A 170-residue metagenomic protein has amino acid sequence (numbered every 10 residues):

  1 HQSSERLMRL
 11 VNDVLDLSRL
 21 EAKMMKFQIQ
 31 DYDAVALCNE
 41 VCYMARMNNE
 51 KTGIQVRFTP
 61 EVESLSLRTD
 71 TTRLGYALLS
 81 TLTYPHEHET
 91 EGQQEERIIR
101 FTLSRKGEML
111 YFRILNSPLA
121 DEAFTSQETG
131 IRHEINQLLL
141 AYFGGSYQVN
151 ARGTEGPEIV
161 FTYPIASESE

Functional and structural regions predicted by a protein language model:
Q2-L7: Short alpha-helical segment of the dimerization/phosphotransfer core of two-component systems
S18-I29: Helix-loop junction within the histidine kinase core
Q28-D33, Q55-L65, T72, K106 (+1 more regions): Conserved catalytic submotifs in the C-terminal HATPase_c
Q28-Y43, G75: A conserved beta-strand-to-alpha-helix junction within the catalytic ATP-binding
N39-K51, Q137: Short alpha-helical segment within the cytosolic histidine kinase core of two-component systems
L110-E134: Glycine-rich/acidic phosphate-handling loop/turn and adjacent ATP-lid/helix of nucleotide-binding kinase/ATPase domains
I135-G144: Conserved glycine-/histidine-rich ATP-lid loop and adjacent helix of the Bergerat-fold HATPase_c
G144-A151: Glycine-rich ATP-binding loops of the HATPase_c
